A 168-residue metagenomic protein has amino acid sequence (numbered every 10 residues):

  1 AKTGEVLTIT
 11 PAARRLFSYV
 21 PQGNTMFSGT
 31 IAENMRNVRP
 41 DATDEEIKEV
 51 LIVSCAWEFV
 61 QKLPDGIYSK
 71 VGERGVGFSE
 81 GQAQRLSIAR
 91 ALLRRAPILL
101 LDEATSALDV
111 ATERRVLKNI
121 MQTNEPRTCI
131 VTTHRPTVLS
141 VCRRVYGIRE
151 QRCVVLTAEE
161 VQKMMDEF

Functional and structural regions predicted by a protein language model:
K2-L7, R14, A32-E73, L117-K118 (+1 more regions): ABC ATPase nucleotide-binding domain helical subdomain, centered on the C-loop/LSGGQ "ABC signature"
S79-E80, L86-A91: ABC ATPase nucleotide-binding domain "signature" region
L93-P97, P126: A short, proline-enriched helix->beta-strand linker immediately N-terminal to the Walker B motif in ABC-type P-loop
L99-E103: Catalytic Walker B motif of ABC-type/P-loop ATPase nucleotide-binding domains
V110-A111: Helix N-cap at the start of a conserved alpha-helix in ABC-type nucleotide-binding domains
N119-T133, L139: Conserved catalytic loops of ABC-family nucleotide-binding domains
S140-G147: Conserved catalytic segment of ABC-fold P-loop ATPases
I148-F168: Conserved beta-strand-loop-alpha-helix hinge in the C-terminal portion of ABC ATPase nucleotide-binding domains
